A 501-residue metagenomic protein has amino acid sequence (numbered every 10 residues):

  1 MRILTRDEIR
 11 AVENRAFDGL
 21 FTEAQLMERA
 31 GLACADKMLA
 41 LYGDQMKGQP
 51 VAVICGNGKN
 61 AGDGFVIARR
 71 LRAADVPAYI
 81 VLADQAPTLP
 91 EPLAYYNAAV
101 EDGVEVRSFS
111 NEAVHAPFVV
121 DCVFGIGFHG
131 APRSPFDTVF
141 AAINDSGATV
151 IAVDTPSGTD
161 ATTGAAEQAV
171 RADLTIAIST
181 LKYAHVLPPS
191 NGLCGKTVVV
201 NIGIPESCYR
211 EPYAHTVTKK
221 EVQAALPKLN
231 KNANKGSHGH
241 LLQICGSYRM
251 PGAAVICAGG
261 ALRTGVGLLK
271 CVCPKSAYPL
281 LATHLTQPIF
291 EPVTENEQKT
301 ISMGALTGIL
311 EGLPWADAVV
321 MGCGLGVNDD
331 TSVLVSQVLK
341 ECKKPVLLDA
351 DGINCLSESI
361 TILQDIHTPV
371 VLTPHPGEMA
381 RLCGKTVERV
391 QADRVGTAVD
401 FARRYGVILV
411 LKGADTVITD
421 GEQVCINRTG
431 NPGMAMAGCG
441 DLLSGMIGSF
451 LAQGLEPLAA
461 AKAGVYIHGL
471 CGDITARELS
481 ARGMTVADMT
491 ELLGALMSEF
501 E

Functional and structural regions predicted by a protein language model:
M1-L82, A113, L174, H185-P345 (+2 more regions): Small-residue (G/A/S/T)-rich helix-start motifs and N-terminal tracts that mark the onset
D36-C122, A131-V153, C342: Nucleotide and nucleotide-moiety/phosphate-recognizing core
P87-N97, T162, Y278-H284: N-terminal beta-loop-helix "entrance" segment that forms/cooperates in small-molecule cofactor or anionic ligand
P90, P156-V170, I353-D365: Glycine-rich, charge-decorated loop segments at or immediately adjacent to ligand/cofactor-binding or catalytic sites
P92, F136, A169, P274 (+1 more regions): A structural signal for well-ordered alpha-helical scaffolds and beta->alpha junctions
E101-R107, R133, P156-A161, V222-P227 (+2 more regions): Short gly/ser/thr-rich secondary-structure transition/capping motifs
A116-F118, V123-Y213: Internal gly/pro-rich beta-alpha loop/helix module that stabilizes soluble enzyme cofactors or their anionic handles
